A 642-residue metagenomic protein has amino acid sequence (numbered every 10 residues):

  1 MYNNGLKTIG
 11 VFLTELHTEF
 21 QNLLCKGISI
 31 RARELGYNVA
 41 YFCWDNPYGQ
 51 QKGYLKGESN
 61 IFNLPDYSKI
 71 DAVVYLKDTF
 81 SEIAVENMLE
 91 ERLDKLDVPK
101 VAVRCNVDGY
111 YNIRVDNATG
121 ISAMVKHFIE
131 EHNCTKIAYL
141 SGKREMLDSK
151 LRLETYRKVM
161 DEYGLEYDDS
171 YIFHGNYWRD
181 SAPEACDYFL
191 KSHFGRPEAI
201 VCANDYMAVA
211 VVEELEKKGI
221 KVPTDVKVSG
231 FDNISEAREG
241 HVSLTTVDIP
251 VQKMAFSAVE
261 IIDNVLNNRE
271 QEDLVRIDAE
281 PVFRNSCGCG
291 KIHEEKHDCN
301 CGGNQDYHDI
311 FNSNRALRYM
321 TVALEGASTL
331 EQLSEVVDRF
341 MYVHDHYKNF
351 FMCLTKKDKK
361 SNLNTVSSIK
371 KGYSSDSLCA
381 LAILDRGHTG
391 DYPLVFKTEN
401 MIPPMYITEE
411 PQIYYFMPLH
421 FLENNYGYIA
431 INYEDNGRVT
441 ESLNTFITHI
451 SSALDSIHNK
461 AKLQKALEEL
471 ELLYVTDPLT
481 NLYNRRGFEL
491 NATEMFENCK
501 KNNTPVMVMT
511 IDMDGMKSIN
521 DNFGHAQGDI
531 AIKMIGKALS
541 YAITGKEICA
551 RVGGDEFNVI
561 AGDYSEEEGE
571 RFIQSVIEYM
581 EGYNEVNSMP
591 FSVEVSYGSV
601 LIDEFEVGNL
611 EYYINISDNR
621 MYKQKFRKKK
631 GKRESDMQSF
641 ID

Functional and structural regions predicted by a protein language model:
M1-K52, K56-A323, A327: Bacterial carbohydrate/catabolite-sensing allosteric modules
Y37, Y319-A323, Q464-R485, E494-E497: Amphipathic HAMP/coiled-coil signal-transducing linker helices that couple sensory inputs to cytosolic output domains
H297, H525, E570-I577, E581 (+3 more regions): Catalytic-core segments of nucleotide cyclases and related cyclic-nucleotide turnover enzymes
P403-M405, P411-H420, A430: A short, aliphatic-rich beta-strand micro-motif
E469-L490, I511-H525, K533: Conserved nucleotide-binding and Mg2+-coordinating catalytic segments in signaling enzymes
E471-L472, R485-P505, G536-T544: Short regulatory alpha-helical coupling segments that immediately precede and/or link into cyclic nucleotide signaling
M516, I535, F557, Y597: Hydrophobic framework residues that shape the active-site pocket of cyclic nucleotide turnover catalytic cores
I548-R551, F591: A short pre-motif secondary-structure segment
